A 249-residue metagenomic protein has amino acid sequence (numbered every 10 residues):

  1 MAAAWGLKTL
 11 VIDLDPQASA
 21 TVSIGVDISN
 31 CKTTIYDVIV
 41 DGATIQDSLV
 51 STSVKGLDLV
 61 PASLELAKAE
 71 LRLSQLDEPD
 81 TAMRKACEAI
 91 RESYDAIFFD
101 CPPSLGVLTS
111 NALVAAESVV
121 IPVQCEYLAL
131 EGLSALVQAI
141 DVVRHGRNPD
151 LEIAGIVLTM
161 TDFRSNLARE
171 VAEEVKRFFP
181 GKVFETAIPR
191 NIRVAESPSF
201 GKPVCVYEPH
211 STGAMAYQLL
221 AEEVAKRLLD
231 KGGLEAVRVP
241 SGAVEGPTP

Functional and structural regions predicted by a protein language model:
M1-P249: P-loop NTP-binding core
